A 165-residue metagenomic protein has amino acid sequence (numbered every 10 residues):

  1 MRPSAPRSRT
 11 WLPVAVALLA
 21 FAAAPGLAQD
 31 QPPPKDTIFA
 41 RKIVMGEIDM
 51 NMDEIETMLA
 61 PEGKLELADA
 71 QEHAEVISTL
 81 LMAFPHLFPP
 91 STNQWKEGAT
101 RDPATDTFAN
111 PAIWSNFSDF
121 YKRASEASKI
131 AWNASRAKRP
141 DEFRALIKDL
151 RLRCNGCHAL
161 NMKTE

Functional and structural regions predicted by a protein language model:
R2-A15: Bacterial N-terminal signal peptides that target proteins for export
A17, A23-P25: N-terminal signal peptide c-region/cleavage motif recognized by signal peptidases
P32: Acidic, metal-dependent phosphodiester-chemistry machinery of nucleic-acid enzymes
K35-E165: Sequence context surrounding c-type heme c attachment/ligation sites in exported
